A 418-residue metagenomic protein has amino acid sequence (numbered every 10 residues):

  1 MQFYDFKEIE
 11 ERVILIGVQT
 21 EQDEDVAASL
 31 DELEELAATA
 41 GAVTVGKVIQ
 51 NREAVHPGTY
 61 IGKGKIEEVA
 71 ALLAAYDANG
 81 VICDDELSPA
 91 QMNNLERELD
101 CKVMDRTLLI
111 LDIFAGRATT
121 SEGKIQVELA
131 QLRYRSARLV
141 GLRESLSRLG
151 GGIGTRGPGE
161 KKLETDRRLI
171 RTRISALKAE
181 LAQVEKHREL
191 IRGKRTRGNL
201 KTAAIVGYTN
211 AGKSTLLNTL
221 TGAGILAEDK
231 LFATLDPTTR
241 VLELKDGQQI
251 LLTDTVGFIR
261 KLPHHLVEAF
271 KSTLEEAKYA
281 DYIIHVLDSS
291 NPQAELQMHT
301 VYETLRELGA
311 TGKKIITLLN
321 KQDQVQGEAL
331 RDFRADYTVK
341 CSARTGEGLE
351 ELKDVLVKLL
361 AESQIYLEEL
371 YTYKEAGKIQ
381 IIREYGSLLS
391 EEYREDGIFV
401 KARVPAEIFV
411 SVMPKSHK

Functional and structural regions predicted by a protein language model:
M1-D112: N-terminal accessory targeting/assembly segments
Q2-D5, A27-D31, A54-A70, D236-P237 (+2 more regions): Switch II of P-loop NTPase G domains
K7-E10, R148-V267, K271-K278: Conserved G1/Walker A P-loop phosphate-binding module
T20-D25, V55-T59, R117-E122, K161-K162 (+4 more regions): Flexible beta-alpha connector loops of hexameric P-loop NTPases
S29-A38, A70-A75, L87-C101, G247-Q248 (+1 more regions): Conserved C-terminal guanine-recognition region of P-loop GTPase G domains, centered on the G4
C101-G151, P158, T311-I316, K321-Y373: Canonical P-loop GTPase G-domain recognition
Q126-L129, R133-S136, V140-R143, E164 (+5 more regions): Alpha-helical coiled-coil heptad-repeat register
S363-K418: NTP-binding/hydrolysis catalytic cores, primarily Walker-type P-loop NTPases
